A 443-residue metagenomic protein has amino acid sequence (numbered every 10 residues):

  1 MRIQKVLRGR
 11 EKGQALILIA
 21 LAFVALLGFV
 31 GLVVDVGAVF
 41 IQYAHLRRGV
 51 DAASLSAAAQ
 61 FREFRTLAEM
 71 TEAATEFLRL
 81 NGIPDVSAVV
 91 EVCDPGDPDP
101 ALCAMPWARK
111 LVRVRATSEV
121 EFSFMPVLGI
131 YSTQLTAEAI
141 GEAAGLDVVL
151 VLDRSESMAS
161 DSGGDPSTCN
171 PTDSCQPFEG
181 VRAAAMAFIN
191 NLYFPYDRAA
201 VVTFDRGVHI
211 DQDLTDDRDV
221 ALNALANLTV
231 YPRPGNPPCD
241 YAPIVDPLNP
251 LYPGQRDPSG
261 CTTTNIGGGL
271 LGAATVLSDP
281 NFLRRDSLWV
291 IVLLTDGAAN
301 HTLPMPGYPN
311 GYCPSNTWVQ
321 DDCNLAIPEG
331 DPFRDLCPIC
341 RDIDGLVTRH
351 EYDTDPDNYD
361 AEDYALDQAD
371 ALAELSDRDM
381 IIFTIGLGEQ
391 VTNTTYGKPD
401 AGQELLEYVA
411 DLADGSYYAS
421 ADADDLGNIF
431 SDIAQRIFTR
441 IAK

Functional and structural regions predicted by a protein language model:
M1-K12, I17: N-terminal leader/signal peptides at the extreme start of proteins
R2-K5, G37-K443: P/S/T/G-enriched low-complexity
E11, F29, T295: Short glycine/serine/threonine-biased micro-segments
G13, L32-V33, G37: Bacterial Sec-dependent N-terminal signal peptides
A15, L21-V24, I266: Hydrophobic alpha-helical transmembrane segments of integral membrane proteins, especially multi-pass transporters
A20-V34, R48: Alpha-helical hydrophobic helix detector
